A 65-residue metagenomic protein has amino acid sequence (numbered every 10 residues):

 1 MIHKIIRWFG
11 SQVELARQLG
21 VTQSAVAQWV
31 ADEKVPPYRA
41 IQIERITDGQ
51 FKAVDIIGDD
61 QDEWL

Functional and structural regions predicted by a protein language model:
H3-K4, W8, V13, R17 (+5 more regions): Short, charged recognition helix plus adjacent turn of helix-turn-helix-like nucleic-acid-binding domains
E33: The DNA-recognition helices of helix-turn-helix-type DNA-binding domains
